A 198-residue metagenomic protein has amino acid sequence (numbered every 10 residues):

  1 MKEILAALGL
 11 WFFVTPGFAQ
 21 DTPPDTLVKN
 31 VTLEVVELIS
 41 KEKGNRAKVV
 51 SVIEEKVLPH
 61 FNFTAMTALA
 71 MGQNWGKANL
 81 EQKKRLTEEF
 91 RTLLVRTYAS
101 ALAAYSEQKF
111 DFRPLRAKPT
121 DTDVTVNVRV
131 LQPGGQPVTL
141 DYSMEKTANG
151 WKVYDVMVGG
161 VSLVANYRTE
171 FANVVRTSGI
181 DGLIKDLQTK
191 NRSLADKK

Functional and structural regions predicted by a protein language model:
M1-I4: Positively charged n-region of N-terminal signal peptides that target proteins for export
A6-V14: Hydrophobic helical h-region of N-terminal Sec-dependent signal peptides in bacterial secretory/periplasmic proteins
T15-Q20: Sec/Tat signal peptide C-region and signal peptidase I cleavage site
D21-Y98, L102: Early exported N-terminus immediately downstream of N-terminal targeting peptides
W75, T92-L93, A117-K118, G159-L163: Solvent-exposed loop/turn segments at secondary-structure junctions within structured extracellular/periplasmic domains
R96-V138, K190-K198: Surface-exposed, charged secondary-structure patches
P137-A165: Short beta-strand edge/turn micro-motifs at domain boundaries
D155-K198: Low-complexity, intrinsically disordered terminal/linker segments enriched in charged and Gly/Pro repeats
